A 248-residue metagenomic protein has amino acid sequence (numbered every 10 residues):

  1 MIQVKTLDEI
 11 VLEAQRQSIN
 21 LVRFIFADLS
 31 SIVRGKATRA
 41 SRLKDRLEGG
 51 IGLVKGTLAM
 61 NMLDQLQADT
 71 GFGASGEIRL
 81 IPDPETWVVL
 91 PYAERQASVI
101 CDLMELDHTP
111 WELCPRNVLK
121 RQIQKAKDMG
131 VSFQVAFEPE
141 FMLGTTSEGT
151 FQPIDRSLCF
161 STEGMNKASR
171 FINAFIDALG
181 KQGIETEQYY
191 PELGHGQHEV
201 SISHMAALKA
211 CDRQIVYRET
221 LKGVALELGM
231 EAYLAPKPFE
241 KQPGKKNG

Functional and structural regions predicted by a protein language model:
M1-G248: Glycine-rich, acidic/polar active-site loops that bind/position phosphate-bearing ligands
